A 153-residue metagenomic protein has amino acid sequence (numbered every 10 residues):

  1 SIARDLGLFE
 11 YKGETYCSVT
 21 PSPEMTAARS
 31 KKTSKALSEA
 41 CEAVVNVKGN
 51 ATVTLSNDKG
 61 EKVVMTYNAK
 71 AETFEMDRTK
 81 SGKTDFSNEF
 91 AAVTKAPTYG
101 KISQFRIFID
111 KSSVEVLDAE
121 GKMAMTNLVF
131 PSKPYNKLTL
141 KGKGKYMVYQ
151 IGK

Functional and structural regions predicted by a protein language model:
S1-K153: Beta-rich accessory regions
